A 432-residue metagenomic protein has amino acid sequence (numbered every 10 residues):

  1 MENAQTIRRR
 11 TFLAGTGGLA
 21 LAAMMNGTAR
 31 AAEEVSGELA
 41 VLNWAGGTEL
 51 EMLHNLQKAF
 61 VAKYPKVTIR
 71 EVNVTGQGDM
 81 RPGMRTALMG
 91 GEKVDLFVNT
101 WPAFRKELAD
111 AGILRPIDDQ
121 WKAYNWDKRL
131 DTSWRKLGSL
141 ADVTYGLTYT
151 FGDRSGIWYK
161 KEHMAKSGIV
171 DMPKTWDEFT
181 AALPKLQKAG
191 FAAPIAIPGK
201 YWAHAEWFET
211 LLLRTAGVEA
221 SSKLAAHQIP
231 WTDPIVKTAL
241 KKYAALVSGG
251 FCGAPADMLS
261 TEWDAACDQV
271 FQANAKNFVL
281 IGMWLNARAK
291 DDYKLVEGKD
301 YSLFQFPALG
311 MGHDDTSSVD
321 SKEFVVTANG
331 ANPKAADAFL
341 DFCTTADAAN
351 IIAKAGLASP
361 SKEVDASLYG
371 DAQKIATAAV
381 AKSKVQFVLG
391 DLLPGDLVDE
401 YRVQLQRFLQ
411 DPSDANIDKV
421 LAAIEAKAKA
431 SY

Functional and structural regions predicted by a protein language model:
E2-T6, T11-K106, D110-A111, Q120-N125 (+6 more regions): Conserved N-terminal structural module of periplasmic/extracytoplasmic solute-binding proteins
E34, E51, L114-D119, W284-D291 (+3 more regions): Mature extracytoplasmic/periplasmic domains
E34, K66, A165, G190 (+1 more regions): Conserved C-terminal helix/tail region of periplasmic/extracytoplasmic solute-binding proteins
W44, K241-A331: Extracytoplasmic/periplasmic substrate-binding proteins
V94-D95, W126-H163, A193-P194, H313-T316 (+1 more regions): A structural signal for short loop-to-beta-strand junctions that line the ligand-binding cleft of periplasmic/secreted
T100-S155, T180, W207, G298 (+1 more regions): Hinge/lid segment of periplasmic solute-binding proteins
V143-Y149, S155, T180-I229: Extracytoplasmic/periplasmic solute-binding protein
L183-K185, A226-D257: Glycine-centered hinge/linker elements that transmit conformational signals in sensory and ligand-binding systems
